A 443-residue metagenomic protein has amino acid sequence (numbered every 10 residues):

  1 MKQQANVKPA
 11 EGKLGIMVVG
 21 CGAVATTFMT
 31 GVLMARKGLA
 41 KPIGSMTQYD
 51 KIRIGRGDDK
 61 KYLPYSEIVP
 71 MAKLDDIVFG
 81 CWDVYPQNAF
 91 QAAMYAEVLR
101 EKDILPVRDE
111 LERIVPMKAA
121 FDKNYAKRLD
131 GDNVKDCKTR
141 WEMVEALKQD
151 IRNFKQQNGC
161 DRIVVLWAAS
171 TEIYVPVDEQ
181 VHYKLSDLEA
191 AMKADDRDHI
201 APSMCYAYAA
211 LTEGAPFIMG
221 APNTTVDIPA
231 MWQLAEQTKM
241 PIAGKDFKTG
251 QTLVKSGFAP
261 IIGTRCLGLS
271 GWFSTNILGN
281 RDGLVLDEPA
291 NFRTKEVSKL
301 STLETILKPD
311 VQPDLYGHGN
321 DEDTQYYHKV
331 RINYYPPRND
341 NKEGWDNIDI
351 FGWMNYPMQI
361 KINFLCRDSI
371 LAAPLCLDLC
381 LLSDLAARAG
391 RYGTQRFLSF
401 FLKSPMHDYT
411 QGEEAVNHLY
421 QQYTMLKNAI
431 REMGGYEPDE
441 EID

Functional and structural regions predicted by a protein language model:
M1-A221, T225-Q237, Q251-A259, P357-D443: Metallocofactor- and cofactor-centric catalytic cores in central/energy metabolism, strongly enriched
G214-A215, M240, C266-L267: Short glycine/serine/threonine/alanine-rich loop segments
N223-T238, I277-E288, T305-D314, Y335-K342 (+2 more regions): Short flexible/disordered coil segments
A243-K245, T249-N320: Conserved anion/nucleotide-ligand pocket segment
T294, S298-T394: Glycine-rich, aromatic-lined ligand/substrate-binding cores of catalytic and carbohydrate-binding domains
